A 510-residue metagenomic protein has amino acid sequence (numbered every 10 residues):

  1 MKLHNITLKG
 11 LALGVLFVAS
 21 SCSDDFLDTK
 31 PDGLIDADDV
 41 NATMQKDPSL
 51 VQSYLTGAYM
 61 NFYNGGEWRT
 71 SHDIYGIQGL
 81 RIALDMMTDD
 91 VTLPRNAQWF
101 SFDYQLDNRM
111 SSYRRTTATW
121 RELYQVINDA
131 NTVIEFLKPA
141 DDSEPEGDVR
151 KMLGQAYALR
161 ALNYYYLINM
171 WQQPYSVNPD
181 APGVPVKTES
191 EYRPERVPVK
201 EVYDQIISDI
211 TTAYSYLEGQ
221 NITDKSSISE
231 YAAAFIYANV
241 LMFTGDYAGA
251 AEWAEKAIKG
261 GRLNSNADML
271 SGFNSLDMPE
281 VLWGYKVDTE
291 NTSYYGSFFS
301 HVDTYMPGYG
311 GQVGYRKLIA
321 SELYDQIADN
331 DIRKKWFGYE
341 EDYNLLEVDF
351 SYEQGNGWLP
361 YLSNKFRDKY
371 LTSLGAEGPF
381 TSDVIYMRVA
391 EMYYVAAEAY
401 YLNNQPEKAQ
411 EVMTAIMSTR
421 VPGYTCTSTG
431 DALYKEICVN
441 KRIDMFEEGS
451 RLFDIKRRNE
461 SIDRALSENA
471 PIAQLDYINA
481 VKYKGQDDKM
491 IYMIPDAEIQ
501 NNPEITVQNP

Functional and structural regions predicted by a protein language model:
M1-S20: Sec-dependent bacterial lipoprotein signal peptides
L3, C22-G79, A254, G314-Y315 (+4 more regions): Membrane-proximal, proline-rich intrinsically disordered regions
D38, H72-D89, L93, Q173-D180 (+2 more regions): Short, surface-exposed recognition loops and adjoining beta-strand edges that mediate ligand/DNA contacts, enriched
P94-M170, V197, Y214-Q220, E377-V384 (+2 more regions): Conserved, well-structured interaction surfaces
E191, A251-I385, V389, D444 (+6 more regions): Hydrophobic-face positions in mid-chain alpha helices that act as interaction patches
